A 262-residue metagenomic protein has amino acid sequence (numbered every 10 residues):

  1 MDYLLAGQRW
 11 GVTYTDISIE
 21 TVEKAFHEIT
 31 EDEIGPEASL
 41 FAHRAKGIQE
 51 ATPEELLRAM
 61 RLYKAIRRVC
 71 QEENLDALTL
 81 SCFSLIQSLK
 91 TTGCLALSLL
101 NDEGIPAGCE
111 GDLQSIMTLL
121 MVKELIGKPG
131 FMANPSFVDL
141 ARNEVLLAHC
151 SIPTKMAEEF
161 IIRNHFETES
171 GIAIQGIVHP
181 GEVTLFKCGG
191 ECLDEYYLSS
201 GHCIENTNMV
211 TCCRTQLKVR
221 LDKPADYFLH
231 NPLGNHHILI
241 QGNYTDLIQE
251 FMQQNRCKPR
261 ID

Functional and structural regions predicted by a protein language model:
M1-K128: Conserved, well-structured core segments that form the ligand-binding/active-site neighborhood of functional domains
Q8-V12, P36-S39, L99-E103, P153-A157 (+4 more regions): Short, surface-exposed linear patches
T13-I17, A42-A45, I105-C109, E158-R163 (+3 more regions): Short, surface-exposed, polar/charged, turn-prone segments marking secondary-structure boundaries
T15-I17, A77-L80, F131-A133, I240 (+1 more regions): General beta-strand structural signal in soluble alpha/beta enzymes
I19, S81-F83, P135-S136, H149-S151 (+1 more regions): Fold-independent oxyanion-binding glycine-rich loops and adjacent beta-strand/coil segments at enzyme active sites
E33-P53, I126-V145, H202-E205, L233-C257: A broadly tuned preference for mixed-charge, low-complexity surface segments
G104-N208: C-terminal catalytic subdomain
A173-D262: Extended hydrophobic packing segments that form well-structured cores
